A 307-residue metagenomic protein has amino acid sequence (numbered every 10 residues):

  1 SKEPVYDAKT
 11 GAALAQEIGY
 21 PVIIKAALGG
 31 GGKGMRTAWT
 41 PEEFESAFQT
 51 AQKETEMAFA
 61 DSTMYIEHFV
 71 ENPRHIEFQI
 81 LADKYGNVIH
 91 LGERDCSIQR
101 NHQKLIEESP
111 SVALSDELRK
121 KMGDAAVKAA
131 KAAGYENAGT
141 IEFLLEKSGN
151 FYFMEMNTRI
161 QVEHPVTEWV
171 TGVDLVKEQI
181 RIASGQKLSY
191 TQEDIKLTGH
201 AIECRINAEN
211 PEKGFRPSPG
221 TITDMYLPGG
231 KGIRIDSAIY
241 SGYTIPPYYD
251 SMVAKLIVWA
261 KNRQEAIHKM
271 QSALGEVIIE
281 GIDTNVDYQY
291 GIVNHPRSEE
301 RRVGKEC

Functional and structural regions predicted by a protein language model:
S1-A27, G34: A conserved helix-loop-beta module that forms one wall/lid of the active-site cleft in ATP-utilizing catalytic domains
G31, A38-R302: ATP-dependent carboxylate activation and anion-phosphoryl transfer catalytic cores that bind Mg-ATP to form
G304-C307: Positively charged, low-complexity/disordered segments
